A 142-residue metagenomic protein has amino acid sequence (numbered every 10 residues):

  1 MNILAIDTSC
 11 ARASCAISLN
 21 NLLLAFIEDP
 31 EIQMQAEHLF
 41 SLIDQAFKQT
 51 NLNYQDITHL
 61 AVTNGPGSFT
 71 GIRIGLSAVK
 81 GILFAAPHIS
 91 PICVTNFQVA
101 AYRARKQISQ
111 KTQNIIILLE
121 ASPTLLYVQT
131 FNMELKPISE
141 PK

Functional and structural regions predicted by a protein language model:
N2-I6, A13, I17-K142: Nucleotide and nucleotide-moiety/phosphate-recognizing core
